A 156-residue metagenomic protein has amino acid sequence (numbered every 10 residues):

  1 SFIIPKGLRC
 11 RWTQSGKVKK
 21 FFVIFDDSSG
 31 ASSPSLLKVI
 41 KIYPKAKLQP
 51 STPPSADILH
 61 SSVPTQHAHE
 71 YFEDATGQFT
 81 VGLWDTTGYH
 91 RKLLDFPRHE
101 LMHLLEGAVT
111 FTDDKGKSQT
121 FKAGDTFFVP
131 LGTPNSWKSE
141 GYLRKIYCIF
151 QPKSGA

Functional and structural regions predicted by a protein language model:
S1, D95-F111: Short, conserved beta-strand element in jelly-roll/cupin
S1-K6, K115-G132: Short acidic-glycine-tyrosine-enriched beta hairpin
F2, D26, G88-Y89: Short S/T/G/P-rich N-terminal loop/turn motif that feeds into the first structured element of a domain
K6-A31, L131-G155: Ligand-binding loop in jelly-roll beta-barrel domains
T13-Q14, G82-L83, R91-F96, D113 (+2 more regions): Short histidine-centered beta-strand/loop micro-motifs that create catalytic or ligand/metal-coordination sites
K17, T76-G77, G116, Y142: Short strand-connecting beta-turns/loops that link adjacent beta-strands
D27-Q78: A short, N-terminal "cap"/entry segment at the start of jelly-roll beta-barrel domains of the cupin/DSBH fold
T65-E73, G77-P97, P130-L131, K153: Conserved short histidine dyad/triad with adjacent acidic residue
